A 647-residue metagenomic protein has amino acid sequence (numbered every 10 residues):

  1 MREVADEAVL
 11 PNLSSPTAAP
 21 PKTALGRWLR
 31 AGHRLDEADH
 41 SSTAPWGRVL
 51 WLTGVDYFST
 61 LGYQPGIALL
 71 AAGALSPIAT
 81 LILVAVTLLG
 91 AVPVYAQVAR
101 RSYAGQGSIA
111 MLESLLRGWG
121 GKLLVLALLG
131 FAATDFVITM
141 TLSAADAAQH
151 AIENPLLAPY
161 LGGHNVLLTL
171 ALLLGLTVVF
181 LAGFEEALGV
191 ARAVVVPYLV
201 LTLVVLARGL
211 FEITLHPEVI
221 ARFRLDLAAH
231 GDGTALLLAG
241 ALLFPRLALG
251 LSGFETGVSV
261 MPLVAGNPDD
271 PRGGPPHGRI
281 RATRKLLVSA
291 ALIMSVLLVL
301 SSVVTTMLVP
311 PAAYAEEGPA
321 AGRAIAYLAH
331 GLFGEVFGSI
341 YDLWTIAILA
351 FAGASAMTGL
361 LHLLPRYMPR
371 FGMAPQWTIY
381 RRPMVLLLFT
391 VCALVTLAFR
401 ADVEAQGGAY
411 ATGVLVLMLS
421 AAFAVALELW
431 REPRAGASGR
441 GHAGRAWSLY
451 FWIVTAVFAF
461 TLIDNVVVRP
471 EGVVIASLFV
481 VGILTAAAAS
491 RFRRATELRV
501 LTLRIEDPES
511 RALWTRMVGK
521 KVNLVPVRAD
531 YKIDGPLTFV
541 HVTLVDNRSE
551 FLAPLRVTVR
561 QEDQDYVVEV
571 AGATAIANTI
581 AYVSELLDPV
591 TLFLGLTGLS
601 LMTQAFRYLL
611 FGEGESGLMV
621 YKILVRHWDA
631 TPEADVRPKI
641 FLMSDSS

Functional and structural regions predicted by a protein language model:
M1-A38, T496-S647: Cytosolic C-terminal regulatory domains/tails of membrane transporters and channels
R2-Y63, L112-S114, G118-L126, L237 (+1 more regions): Membrane-interface "cap" regions at the ends of multi-pass membrane proteins
A38-D39, R48, A96-D135, L157-N165 (+3 more regions): Transmembrane-helix boundary/entry motifs in multi-pass membrane transporters
A68-E113, G120-V125, T141-L173, P197 (+1 more regions): Extracellular loop-to-transmembrane helix junctions
R117-K122, G162-A171, A265-L297, P365-R400 (+1 more regions): Loop-to-transmembrane helix boundary motifs in multi-pass membrane proteins
V196, V200-S252, V467: Helix-loop-helix junctions that connect adjacent transmembrane segments in multi-pass membrane transporters
A207-P217, G266-P276, V288-A324: Extracellular/periplasmic helix-exit of transmembrane alpha-helices
P375-M384, M418-P470, L498-W514: C-terminal membrane-solvent junction of multi-pass transporters and transport-like membrane proteins
